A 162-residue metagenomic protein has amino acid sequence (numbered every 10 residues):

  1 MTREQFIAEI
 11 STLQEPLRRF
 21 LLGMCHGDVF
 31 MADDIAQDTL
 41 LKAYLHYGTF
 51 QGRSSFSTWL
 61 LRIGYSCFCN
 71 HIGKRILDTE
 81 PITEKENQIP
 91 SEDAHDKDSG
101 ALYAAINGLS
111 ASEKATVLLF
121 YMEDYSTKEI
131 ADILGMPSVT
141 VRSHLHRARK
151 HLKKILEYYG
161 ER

Functional and structural regions predicted by a protein language model:
M1-A8, R19-D38, G48-Q51, S138 (+1 more regions): Short, charged helix-capping/linker segments at alpha-helix termini
L17, L21, A32-A43, I63 (+3 more regions): Short, small-hydrophobic-rich alpha-helical interface motif
D38-S55, K74-R75: Sigma70-family region 2
R62-I82, R147: Arg/Lys-rich amphipathic alpha helix in sigma70-family domain 2
E80-N107: Acidic, proline/glycine-rich intrinsically disordered inter-domain spacer in sigma factors
S112-E113: The N-cap/first-turn positions of alpha helices within or immediately adjacent to helix-turn-helix DNA-binding domains
T116-F120: A short pre-motif secondary-structure segment
L134-Y159: DNA-recognition helix of helix-turn-helix
